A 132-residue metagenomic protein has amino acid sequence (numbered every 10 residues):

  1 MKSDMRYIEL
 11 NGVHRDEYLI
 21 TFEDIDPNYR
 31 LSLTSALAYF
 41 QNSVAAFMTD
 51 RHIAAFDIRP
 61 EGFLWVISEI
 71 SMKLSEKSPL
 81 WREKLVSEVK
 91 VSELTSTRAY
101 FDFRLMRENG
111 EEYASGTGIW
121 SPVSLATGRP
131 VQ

Functional and structural regions predicted by a protein language model:
M1-I67, S124-Q132: Hot-dog-fold acyl-thioester-processing enzymes
S3-Y7, N11-D16, S71, P79-Q132: HotDog/MaoC-like acyl-thioester-processing domains
D26-N28, L33, Y39, S75-R82 (+2 more regions): Residues in flexible loops and secondary-structure boundaries
F47-T95: Hydrophobic beta-strand-centered segment that forms part of the acyl-chain substrate-binding groove
